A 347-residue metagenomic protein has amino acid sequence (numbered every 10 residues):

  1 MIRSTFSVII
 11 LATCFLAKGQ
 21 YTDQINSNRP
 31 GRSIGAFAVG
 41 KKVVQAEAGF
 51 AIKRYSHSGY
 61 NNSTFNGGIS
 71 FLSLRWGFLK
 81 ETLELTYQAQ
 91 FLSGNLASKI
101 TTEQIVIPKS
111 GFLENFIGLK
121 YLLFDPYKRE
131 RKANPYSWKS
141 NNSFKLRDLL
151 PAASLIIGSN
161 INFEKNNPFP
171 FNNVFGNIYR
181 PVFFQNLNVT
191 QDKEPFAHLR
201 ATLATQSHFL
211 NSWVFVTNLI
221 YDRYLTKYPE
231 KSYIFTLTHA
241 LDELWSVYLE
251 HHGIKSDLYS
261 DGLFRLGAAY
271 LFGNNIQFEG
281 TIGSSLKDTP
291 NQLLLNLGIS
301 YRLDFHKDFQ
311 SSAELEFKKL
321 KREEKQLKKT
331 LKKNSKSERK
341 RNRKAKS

Functional and structural regions predicted by a protein language model:
M1-I25: Bacterial Sec-dependent N-terminal signal peptides
Q20-Y224, Y228-T281, S285-S347: Transmembrane beta-barrel domains of Gram-negative outer membranes and organellar outer membranes
